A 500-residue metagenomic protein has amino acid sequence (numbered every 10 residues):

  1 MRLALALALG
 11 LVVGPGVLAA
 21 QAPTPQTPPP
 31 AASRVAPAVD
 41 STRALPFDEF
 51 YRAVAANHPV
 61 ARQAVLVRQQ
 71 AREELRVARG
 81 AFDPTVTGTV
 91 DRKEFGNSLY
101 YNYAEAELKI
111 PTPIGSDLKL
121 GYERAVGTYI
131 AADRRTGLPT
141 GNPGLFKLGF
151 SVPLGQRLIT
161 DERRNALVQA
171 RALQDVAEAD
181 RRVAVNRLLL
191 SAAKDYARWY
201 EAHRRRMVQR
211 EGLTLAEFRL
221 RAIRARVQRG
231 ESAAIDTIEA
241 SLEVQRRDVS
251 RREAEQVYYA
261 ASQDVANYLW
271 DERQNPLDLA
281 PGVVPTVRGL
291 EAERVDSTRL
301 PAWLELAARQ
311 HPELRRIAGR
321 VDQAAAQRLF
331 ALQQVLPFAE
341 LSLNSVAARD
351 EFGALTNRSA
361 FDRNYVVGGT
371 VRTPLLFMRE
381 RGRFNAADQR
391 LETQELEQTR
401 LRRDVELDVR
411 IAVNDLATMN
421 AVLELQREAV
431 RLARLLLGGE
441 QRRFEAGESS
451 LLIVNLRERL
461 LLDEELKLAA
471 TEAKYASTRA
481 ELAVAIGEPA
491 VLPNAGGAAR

Functional and structural regions predicted by a protein language model:
A4-G16: Bacterial N-terminal signal peptides
A20-Y103, F150-N165, Q169-R171, A179 (+11 more regions): Bacterial Sec-pathway N-terminal export signals of envelope proteins
V35-T42, T89-V152, P285-S297, R328-L329 (+5 more regions): Small/polar, glycine/serine/threonine/aspartate-rich low-complexity segments that form flexible
R62-L66, R79, P113-T140, G155-D180 (+8 more regions): Sec/SRP-type N-terminal targeting helices
A71, A78, T85, A177 (+29 more regions): Hydrophobic stripe of amphipathic alpha-helices that form coiled-coil interfaces
D91-F95, R205, E239-Q245, R320-Q323: Conserved short loop/turn motifs at secondary-structure junctions
E178-W303, D415, M419-V422, R442 (+3 more regions): Periplasmic alpha-helical coiled-coil/stalk elements that build and connect Gram-negative outer-membrane
